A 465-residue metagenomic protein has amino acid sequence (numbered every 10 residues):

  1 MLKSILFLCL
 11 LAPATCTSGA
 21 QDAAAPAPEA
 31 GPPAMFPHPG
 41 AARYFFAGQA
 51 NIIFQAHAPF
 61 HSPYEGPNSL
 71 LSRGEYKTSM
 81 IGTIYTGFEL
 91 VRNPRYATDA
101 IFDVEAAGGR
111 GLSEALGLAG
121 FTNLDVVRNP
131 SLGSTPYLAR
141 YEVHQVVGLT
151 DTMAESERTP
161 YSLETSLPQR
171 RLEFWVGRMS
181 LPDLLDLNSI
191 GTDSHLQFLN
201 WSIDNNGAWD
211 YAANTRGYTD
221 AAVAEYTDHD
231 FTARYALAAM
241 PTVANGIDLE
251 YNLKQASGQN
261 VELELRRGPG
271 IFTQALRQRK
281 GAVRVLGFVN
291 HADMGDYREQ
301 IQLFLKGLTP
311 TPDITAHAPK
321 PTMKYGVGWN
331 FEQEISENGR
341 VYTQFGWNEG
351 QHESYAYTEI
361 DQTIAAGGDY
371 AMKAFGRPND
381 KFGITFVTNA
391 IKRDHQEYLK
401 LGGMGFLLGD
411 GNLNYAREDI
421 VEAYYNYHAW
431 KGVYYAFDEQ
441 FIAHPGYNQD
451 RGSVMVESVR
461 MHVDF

Functional and structural regions predicted by a protein language model:
A34-F46, A58-P59, G87-A100, G148-R171 (+6 more regions): Short loop/turn motifs that connect adjacent beta-strands in outer-membrane beta-barrel proteins
Y44, T78-I84, Y137-V143, L172 (+7 more regions): Hydrophobic, lipid-facing positions within transmembrane beta-strands of outer-membrane proteins
A50-A56, F102-A106, F174-R178, Y235-A239 (+8 more regions): Transmembrane beta-barrel strands of outer-membrane/channel proteins
F88-R92, Q145-V147, R178, E225-D228 (+6 more regions): Residue-level signature of outer-membrane beta-barrel architecture
L116-G133, Y137, T152-E264, D313 (+1 more regions): Surface-exposed coil loops of outer-membrane beta-barrel proteins
R140-T152, I384, S453-F465: Outer-membrane beta-barrel "beta-signal"
W201-F331, N338-V341, F345-H352, E359 (+2 more regions): Signature for the C-terminal beta-barrel architecture of outer-membrane proteins
E264-L265, L286-P321, E349, E353-I442: Outer membrane beta-barrel transmembrane domains
